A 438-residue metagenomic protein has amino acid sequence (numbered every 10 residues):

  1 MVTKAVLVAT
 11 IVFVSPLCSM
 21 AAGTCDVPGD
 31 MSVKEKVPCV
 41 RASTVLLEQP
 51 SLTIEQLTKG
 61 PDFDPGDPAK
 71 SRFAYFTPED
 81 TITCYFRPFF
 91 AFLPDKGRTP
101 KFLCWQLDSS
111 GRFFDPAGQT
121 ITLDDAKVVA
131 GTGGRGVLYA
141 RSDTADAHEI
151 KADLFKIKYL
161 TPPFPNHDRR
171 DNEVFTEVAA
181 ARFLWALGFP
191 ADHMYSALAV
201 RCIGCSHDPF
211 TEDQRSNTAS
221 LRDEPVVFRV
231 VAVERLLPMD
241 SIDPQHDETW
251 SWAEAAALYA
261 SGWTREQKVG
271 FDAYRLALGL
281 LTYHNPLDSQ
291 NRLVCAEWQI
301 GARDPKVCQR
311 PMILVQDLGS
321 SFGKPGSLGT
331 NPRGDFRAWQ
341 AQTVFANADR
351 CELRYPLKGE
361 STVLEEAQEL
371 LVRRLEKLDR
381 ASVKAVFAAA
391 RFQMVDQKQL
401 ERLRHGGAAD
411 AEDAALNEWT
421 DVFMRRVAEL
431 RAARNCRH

Functional and structural regions predicted by a protein language model:
M1-A5: Positively charged n-region of N-terminal signal peptides that target proteins for export
V6-L17: Bacterial N-terminal signal peptides
S19-L93, C104, D108-K127, Q397-H438: Regulatory N- and C-terminal appendages and interdomain linkers associated with kinase/kinase-like NTP transferase
P78-Q245: Conserved ATP-binding subdomain of kinase catalytic cores across diverse folds
K96, D168-T176, R265-D272, H284 (+6 more regions): Extracytoplasmic/periplasmic, Sec-exported soluble proteins
F114-G118, L123, V129, C205-A219 (+6 more regions): Surface-exposed intrinsically disordered loops and tails
N172-E177, R182, A186-L187, E248-G334: Conserved kinase catalytic-core segment
A302-H438: C-terminal catalytic region of ATP-dependent kinase domains
